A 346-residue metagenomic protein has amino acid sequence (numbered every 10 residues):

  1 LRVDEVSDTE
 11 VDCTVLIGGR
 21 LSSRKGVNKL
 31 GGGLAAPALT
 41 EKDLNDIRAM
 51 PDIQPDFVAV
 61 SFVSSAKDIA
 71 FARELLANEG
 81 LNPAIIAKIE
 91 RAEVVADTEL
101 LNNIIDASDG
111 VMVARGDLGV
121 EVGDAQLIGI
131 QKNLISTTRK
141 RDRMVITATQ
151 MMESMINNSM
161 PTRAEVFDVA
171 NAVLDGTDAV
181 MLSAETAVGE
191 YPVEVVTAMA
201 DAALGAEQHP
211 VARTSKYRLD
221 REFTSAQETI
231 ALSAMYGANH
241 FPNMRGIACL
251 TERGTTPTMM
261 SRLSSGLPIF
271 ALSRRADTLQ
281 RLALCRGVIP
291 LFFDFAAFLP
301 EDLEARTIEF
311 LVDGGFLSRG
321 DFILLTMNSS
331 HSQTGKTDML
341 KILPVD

Functional and structural regions predicted by a protein language model:
L1-D346: Non-catalytic helical/linker scaffolds that mediate oligomerization, partner binding, and domain coupling around large
